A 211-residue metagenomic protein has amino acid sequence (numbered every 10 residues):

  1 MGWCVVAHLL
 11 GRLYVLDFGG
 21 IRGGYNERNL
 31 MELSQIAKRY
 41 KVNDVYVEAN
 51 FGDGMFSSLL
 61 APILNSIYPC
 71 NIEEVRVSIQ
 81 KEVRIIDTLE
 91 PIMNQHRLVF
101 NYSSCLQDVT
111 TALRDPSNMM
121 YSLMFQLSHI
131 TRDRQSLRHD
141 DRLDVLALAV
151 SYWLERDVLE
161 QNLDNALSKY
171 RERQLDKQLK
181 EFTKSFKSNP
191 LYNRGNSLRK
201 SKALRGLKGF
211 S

Functional and structural regions predicted by a protein language model:
M1-R76, T110-S211: RNase H-like, metal-dependent nuclease domains and their acidic two-metal-ion catalytic environment used
N71-R114: Short alpha-helix plus adjacent loop in nuclease-associated cores
